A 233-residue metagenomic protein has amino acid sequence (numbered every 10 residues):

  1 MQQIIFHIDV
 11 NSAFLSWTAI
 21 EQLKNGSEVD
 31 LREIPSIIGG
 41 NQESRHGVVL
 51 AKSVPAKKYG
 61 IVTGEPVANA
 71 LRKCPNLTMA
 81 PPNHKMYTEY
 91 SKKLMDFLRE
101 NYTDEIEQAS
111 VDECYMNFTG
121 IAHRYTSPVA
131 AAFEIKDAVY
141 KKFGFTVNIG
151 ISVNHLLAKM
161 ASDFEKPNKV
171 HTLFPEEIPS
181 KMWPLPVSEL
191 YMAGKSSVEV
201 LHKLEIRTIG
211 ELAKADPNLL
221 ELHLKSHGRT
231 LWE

Functional and structural regions predicted by a protein language model:
M1-E233: Gly/Gly-Pro- and Ser/Thr-rich, intrinsically disordered tail segments characteristic of DNA damage-repair and tolerance
